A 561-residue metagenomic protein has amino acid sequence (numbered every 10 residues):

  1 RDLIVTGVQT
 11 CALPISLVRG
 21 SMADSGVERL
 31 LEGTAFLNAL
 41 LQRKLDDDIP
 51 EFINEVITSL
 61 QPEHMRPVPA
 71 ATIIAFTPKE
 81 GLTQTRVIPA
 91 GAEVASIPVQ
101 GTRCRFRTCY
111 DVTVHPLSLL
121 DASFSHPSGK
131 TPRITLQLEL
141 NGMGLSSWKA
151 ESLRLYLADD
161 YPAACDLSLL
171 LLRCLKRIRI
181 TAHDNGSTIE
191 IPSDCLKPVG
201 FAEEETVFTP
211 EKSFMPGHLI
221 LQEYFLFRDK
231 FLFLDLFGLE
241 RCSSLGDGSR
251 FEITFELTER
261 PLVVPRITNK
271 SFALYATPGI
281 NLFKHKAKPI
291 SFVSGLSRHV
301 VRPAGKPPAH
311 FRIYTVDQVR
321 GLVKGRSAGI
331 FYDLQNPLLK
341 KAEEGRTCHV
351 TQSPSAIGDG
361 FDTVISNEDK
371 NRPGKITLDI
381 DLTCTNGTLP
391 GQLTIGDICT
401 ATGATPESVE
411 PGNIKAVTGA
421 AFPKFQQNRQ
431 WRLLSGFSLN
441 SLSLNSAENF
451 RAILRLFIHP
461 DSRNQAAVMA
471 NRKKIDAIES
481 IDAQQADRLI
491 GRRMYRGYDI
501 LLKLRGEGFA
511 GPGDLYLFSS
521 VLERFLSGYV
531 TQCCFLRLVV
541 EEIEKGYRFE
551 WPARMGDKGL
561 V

Functional and structural regions predicted by a protein language model:
R1, P14-D24, A35-F36: Conserved small-residue
D2-C11: Single conserved hydrophobic/aromatic residue that forms the stacking wall/gate of nucleotide- or nucleobase-binding
A35-L45, S59-L60, H64, A90-E93 (+4 more regions): An N-terminal, globular interaction/scaffold subdomain
E51-E55, E63-R66, V99-G142: Edge strands and adjacent loops of beta-rich recognition modules
P69-F76, E80, V87-I88, A92-V112: Beta-strand/loop-dominated core regions that host nucleotide or nucleotide-derived cofactor-binding catalytic loops
A92-A95, G248-T258, T377-T383: Short, aromatic- and glycine-rich surface loops/edge beta-strands on solvent-exposed regions
M143-A342: Short, low-complexity Pro/Thr/Gly
V323-V561: C-terminal domain/tail detector
